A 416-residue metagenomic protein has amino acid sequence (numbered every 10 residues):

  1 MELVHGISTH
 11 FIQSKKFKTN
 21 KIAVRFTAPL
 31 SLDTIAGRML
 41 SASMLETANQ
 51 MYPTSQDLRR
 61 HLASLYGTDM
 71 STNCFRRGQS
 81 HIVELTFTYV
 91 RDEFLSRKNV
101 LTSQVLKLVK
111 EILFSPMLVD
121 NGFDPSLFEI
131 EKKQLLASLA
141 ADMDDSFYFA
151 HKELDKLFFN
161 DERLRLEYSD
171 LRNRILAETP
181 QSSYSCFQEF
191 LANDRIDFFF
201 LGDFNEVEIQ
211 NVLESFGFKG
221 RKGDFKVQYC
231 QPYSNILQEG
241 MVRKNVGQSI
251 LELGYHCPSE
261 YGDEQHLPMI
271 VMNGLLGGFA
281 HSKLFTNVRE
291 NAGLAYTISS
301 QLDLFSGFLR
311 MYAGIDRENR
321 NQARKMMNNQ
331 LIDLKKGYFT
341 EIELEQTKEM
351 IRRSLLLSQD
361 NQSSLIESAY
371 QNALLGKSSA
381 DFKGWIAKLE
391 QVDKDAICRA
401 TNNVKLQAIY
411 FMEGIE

Functional and structural regions predicted by a protein language model:
M1-Y66, R97, L171, Y184-N287 (+1 more regions): His/Glu-rich zincin catalytic helix
K18-R38, Q56-E111, Y148-D170, D197-L201 (+5 more regions): M16 family metallopeptidases and their MPP-like homologs
A48-M51, E93-S96, S115-D124: Short, polar/flexible loop-turn hinges at active-site or ligand-entry regions and domain interfaces
S126, Q228-Q238, I342-R352: Short proline/glycine- and acidic-rich turn/helix-capping motifs at secondary-structure junctions
A137-A141, Q238-I250, R352-S363: Short, low-order "capping/linker" segments at domain edges
A141-M143, F158: Glycine-rich, mobile lid/loop segments that gate access to catalytic sites or pores
L176-S185: Active-site glycine-rich loop that binds ribose-phosphate moieties when present
V392-T401: Low-complexity, intrinsically disordered Gly/Pro/Thr-rich segments
